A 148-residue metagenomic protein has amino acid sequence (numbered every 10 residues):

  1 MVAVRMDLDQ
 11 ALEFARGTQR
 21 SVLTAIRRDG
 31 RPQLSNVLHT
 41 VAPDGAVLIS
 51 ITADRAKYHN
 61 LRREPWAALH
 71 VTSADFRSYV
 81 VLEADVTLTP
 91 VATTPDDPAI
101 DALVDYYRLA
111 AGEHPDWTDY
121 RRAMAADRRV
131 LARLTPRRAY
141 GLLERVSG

Functional and structural regions predicted by a protein language model:
M1-R5, S78-G148: Charged, gly/pro-rich active-site loop segments
M1-S21: Extreme N-terminal tail/first-helix region
A11, K57-N60, A99-Y106: Amphipathic alpha-helical interface surfaces
R16, R62-R63, A125: Alpha-helix boundary recognition
Q19-A53, H59, A67-V71, Y79-L82: Short beta-strand segments
Q19-R20, W66, P115, A139: Generic structural signal for secondary-structure transition and capping sites
R55-K57, F76, G148: Short, surface-exposed beta-strand-loop junctions and turns on beta-sheet-rich folds
